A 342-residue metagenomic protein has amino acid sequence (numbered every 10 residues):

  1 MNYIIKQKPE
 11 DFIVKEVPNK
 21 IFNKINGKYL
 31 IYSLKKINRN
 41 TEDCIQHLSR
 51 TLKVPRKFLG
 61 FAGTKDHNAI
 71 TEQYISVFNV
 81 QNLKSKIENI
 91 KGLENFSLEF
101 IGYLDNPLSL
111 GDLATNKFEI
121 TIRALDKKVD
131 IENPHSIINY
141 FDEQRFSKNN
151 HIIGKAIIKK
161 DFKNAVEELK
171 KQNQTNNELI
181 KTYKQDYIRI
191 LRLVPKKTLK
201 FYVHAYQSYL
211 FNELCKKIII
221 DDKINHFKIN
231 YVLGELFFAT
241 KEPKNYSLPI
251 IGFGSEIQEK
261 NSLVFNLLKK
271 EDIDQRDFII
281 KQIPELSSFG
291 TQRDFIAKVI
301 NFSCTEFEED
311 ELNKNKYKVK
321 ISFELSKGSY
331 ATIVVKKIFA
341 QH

Functional and structural regions predicted by a protein language model:
M1-K24, Y29, I37-N40, T51-K314 (+3 more regions): Extended, charged/glycine-rich binding lobes that contact polyanionic ligands
T41-H47, A331, V335: Ser/Thr-Pro-rich, acidic low-complexity intrinsically disordered regions of eukaryotic RNA-binding
